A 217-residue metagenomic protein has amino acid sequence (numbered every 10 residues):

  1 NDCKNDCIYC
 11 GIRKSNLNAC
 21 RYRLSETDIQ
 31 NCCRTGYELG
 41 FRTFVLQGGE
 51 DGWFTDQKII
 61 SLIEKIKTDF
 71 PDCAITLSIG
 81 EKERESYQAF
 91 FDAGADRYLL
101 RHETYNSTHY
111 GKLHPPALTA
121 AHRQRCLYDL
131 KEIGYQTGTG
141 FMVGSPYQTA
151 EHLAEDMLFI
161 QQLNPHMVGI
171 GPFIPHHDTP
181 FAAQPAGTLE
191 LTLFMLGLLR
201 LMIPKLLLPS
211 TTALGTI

Functional and structural regions predicted by a protein language model:
N1-D2, T211: Immediate flanking context of iron-sulfur cluster ligation sites
D2-K14: Local cysteine-cluster metal-coordination motifs and their immediate loop/turn environment, predominantly Fe-S cluster
K14-I29, G36-Q57, L62-I63, K67-L127 (+2 more regions): Core AdoMet radical
Q47-G49, T179-G187: Glycine-rich phosphate-binding "P-loop"
Q57-L62, L153-M157, G187-T192: Charged helix-capping and loop-helix junction motifs
L77-K82, S210-T216: Glycine-rich beta-to-alpha transition loops that act as phosphate-gripper elements at the mouths of alpha/beta enzyme
R97, H102, A121-F181, L193-P209: Conserved C-terminal portion of the radical SAM core fold that forms the substrate/S-adenosylmethionine-binding
